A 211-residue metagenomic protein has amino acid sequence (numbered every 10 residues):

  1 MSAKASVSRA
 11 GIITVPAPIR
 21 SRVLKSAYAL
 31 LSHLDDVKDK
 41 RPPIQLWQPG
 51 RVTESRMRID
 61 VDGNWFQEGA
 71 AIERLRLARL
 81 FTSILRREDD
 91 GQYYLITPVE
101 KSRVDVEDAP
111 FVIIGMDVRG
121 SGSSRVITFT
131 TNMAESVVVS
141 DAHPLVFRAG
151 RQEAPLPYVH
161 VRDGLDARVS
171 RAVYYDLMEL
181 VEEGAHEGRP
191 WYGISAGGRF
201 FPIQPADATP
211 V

Functional and structural regions predicted by a protein language model:
M1-V211: Long, non-globular segments of proteins
